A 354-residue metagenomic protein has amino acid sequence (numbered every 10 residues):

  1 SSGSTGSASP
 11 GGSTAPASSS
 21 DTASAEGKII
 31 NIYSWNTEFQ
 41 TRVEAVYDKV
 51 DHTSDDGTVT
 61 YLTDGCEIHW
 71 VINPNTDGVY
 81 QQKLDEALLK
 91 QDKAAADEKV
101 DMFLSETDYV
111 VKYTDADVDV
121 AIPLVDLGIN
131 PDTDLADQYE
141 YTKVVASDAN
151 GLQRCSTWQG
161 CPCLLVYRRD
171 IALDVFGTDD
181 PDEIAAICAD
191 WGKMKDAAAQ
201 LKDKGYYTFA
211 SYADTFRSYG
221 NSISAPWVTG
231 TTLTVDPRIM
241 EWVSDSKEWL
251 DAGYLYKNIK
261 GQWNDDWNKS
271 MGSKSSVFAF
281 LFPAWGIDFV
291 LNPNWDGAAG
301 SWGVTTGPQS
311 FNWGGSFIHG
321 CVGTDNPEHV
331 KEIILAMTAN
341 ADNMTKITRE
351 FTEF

Functional and structural regions predicted by a protein language model:
S1-V111, H329, T345: Conserved N-terminal structural module of periplasmic/extracytoplasmic solute-binding proteins
E26-I30, D64-E67, A96-D101, D119 (+6 more regions): Loop/turn elements at helix/coil->beta-strand transitions in domains of secreted/extracellular proteins
N31-S34, H69-V71, D101-S105, C155-T157 (+5 more regions): Structural recognition of the beta-strand scaffold that forms the well-ordered cores of secreted hydrolase catalytic
Q40-R42, Y47-D48, V110-K112, E241-L335 (+2 more regions): Extracytoplasmic/periplasmic substrate-binding proteins
D55-T76, A95, T178-A185, K247-Q262 (+1 more regions): A local structural motif
D77-A121, D134-C155, G192-G205, N268-S270 (+1 more regions): Pocket-flanking alpha-helical
V125-A136, K143-T215, P226-K260, V322-E328: Helix-loop-helix "hinge/cap" segment bordering the ligand-binding cleft or interdomain interface
T348-F354: Long, aromatic- and glycine/proline-rich binding clefts that accommodate carbohydrate-like moieties
